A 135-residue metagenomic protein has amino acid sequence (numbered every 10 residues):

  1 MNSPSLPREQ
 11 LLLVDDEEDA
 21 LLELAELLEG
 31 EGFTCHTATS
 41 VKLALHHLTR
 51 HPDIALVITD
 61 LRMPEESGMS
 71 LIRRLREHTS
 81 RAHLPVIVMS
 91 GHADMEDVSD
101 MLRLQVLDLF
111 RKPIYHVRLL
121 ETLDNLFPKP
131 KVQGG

Functional and structural regions predicted by a protein language model:
E18-H36, L104: Two-component/phosphorelay signaling modules centered on CheY-like receiver
L21, M63-E65, D94: The feature encodes the CheY-like receiver
T37-L56: Acidic, metal-coordinating helix/loop segments flanking the phosphotransfer/catalytic sites of two-component signaling
T39-L43, S67-R73: Acidic catalytic/metal-coordinating carboxylates
I58-D60: Active-site T/S-Asp motif of two-component receiver
S70, A82, A93-L109, E121: Alpha4 helix (beta4-alpha4-beta5 surface) of REC/receiver domains from two-component response regulators
I114-L123: C-terminal output helix
